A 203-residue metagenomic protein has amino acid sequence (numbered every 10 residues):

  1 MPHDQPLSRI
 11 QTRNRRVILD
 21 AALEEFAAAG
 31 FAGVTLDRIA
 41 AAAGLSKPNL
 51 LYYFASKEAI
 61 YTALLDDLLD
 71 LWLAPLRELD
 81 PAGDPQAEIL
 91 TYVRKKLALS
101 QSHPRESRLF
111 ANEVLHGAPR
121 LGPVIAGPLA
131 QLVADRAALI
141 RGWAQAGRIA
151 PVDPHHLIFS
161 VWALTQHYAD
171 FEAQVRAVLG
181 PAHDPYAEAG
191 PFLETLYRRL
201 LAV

Functional and structural regions predicted by a protein language model:
M1-P2, A98, S102, A130 (+2 more regions): C-terminal peripheral helix-coil segments that are non-catalytic and often amphipathic
M1-R13, E24: N-terminal intrinsically disordered/low-complexity leader segments
P2, T62-T91, V133, L139: Amphipathic alpha-helical linker/stalk segments
N14, K57, L64, L68 (+6 more regions): Hydrophobic/aromatic residues within well-ordered alpha-helical segments
V17, A21, E25-A59, A63: Helix-turn-helix
R77-R108, A146, P154-V161, G190: Hydrophobic alpha-helical connector segments
Q101-P123, F171-L179: Amphipathic alpha-helical segments used for helix-helix packing
A111-R141: A contiguous binding-surface segment within folded domains or other stable secondary-structure elements
